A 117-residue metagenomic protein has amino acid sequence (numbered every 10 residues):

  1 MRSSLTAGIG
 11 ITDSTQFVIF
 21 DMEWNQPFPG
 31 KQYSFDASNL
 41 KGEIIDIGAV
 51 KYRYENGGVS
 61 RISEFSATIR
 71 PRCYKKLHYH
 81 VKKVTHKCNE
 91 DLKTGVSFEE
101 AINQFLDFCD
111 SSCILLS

Functional and structural regions predicted by a protein language model:
R2-S117: Conserved non-catalytic scaffold segment of RNase H-like nuclease domains
